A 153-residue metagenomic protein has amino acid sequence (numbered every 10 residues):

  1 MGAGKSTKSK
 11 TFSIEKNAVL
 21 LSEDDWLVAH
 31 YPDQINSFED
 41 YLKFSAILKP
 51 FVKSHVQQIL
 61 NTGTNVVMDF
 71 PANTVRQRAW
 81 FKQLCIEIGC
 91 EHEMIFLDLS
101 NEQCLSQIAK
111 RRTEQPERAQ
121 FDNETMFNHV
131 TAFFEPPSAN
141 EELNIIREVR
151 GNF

Functional and structural regions predicted by a protein language model:
G2-A3: ATP-binding Walker
S6-T64: Conserved substrate/cofactor phosphate-moiety recognition/catalytic segment in nucleotide-dependent phosphotransferases
T11, E15, V19, E102-F153: Conserved GTP-binding G-domain of TRAFAC-class P-loop NTPases and closely related GTPase folds
S37-Y41, I86, R111-E114: Short, hinge-like loop/turn segments at secondary-structure boundaries
K43-H92: Glycine-rich phosphate-binding loop used to anchor ATP phosphates in small-molecule kinases, encompassing both
S45-K49, K53, D98, E124-T131: Amphipathic alpha-helical transducer elements in NTP-driven molecular machines
M68-D69, I95-D98, R147: Conserved beta-strand segments of the P-loop GTPase G domain that flank and frequently precede/overlap
I88-I108: Conserved phosphate-donor/acceptor-positioning beta-strand/loop module used by diverse small-molecule
